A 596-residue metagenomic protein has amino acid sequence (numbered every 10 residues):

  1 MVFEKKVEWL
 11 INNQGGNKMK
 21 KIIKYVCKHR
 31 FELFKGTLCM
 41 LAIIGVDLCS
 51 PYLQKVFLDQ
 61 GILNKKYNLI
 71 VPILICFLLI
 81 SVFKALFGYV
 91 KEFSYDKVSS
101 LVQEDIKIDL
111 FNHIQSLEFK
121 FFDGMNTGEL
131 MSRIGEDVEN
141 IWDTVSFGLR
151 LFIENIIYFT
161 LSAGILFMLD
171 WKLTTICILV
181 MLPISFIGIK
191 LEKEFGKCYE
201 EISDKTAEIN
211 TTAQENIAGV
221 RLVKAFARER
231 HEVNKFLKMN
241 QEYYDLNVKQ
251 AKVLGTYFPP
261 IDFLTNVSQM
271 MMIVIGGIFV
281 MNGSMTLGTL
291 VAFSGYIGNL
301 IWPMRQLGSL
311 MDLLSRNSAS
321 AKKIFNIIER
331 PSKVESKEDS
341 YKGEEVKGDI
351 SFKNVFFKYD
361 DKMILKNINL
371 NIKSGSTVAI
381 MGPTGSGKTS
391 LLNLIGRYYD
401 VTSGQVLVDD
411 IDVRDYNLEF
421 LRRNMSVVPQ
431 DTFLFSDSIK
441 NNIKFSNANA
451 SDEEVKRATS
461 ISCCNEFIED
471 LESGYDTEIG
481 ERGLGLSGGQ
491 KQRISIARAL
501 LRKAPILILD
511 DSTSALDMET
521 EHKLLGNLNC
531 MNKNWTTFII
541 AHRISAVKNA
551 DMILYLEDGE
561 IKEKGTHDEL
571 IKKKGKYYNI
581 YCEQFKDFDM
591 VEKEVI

Functional and structural regions predicted by a protein language model:
V2-E8, Q14-G15, S336, G343-I596: ABC-type nucleotide-binding domain
V2-G15, L33-F87, S94, F167-K172 (+1 more regions): Transmembrane helix-loop-helix hairpins at lipid-water interfaces of multipass membrane proteins, especially the type-1
N17-R30, L130, I134: A short amphipathic helical element positioned immediately N-terminal to and/or at the very start of a transmembrane
K28, E32-G45, I75-L86, F147-E201 (+1 more regions): Transmembrane helices of ABC transporter permease
K28, F119-K120, E136-V145, L149 (+8 more regions): An intracellular "coupling" helix at the cytosolic face of ABC transporter transmembrane type-1 domains
F31-Y52, V56, I73-F77, E92-D96 (+4 more regions): Alpha-helical segments in transporter systems
N64, S100, K107-S132, E136-V138 (+6 more regions): Short intracellular "coupling" helices and adjacent cytoplasmic loop segments at the cytosolic face of multi-pass
K66-P72, I165-L179, K249-K322, I327-I328: Helix-loop-helix
